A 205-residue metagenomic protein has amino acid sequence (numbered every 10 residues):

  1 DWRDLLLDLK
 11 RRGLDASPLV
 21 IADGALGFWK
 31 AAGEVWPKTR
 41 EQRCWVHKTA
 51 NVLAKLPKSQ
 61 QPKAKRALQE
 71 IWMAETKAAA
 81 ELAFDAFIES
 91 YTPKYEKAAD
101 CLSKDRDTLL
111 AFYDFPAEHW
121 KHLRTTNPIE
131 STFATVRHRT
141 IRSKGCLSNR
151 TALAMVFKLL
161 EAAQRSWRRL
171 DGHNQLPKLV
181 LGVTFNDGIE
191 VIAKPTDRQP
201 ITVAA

Functional and structural regions predicted by a protein language model:
D1-A205: Catalytic center-proximal scaffold of phosphoryl-transfer enzymes
